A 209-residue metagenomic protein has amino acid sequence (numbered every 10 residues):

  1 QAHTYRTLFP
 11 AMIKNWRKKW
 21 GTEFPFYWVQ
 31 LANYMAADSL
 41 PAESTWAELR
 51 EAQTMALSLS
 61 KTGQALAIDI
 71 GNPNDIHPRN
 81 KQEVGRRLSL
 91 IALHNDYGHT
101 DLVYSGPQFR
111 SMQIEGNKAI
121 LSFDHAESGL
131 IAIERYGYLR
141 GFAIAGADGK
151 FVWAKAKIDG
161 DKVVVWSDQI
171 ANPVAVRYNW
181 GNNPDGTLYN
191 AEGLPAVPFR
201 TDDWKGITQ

Functional and structural regions predicted by a protein language model:
Q1-Q209: Catalytic-domain carbohydrate-binding cleft regions of carbohydrate-active enzymes
